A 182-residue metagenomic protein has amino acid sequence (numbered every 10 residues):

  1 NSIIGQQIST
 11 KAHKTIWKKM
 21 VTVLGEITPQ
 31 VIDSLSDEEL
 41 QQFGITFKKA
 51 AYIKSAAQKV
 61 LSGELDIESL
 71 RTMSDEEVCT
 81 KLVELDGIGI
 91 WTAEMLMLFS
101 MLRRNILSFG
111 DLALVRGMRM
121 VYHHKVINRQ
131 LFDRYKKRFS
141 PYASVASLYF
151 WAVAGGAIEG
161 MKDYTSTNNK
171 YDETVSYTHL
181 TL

Functional and structural regions predicted by a protein language model:
I3-I4, I53-A57, L96, A146-F150: Short alpha-helical scaffolding segments that buttress acidic/His motifs in well-ordered protein cores
I4, S74-R119: Catalytic DNA-binding helix-loop module of base-excision-repair DNA glycosylases/AP lyases
I8-S9, H13-D86, R138-S140: Alpha-helical ds-nucleic-acid-binding substructure associated with the helix-hairpin-helix region of base-excision DNA
G63-D66, T80-K81, V121, D163-E173: Long, compositionally biased
H124-R129: Short, charged, surface-exposed loops that flank catalytic or proteolytic processing sites
D133-S176: Long hydrophobic alpha-helical segments typical of transmembrane helices together with their membrane-interfacial
T178-L182: Conserved small/polar residues in nucleotide/adenosyl-binding loops
